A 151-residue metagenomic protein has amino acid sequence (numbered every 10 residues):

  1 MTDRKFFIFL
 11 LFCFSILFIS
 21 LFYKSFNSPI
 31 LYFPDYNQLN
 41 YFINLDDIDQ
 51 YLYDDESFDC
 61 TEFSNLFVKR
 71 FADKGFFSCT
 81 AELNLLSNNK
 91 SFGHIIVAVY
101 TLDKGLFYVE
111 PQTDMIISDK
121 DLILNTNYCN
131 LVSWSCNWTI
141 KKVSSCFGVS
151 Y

Functional and structural regions predicted by a protein language model:
D3-Y151: A structural boundary/capping signal
